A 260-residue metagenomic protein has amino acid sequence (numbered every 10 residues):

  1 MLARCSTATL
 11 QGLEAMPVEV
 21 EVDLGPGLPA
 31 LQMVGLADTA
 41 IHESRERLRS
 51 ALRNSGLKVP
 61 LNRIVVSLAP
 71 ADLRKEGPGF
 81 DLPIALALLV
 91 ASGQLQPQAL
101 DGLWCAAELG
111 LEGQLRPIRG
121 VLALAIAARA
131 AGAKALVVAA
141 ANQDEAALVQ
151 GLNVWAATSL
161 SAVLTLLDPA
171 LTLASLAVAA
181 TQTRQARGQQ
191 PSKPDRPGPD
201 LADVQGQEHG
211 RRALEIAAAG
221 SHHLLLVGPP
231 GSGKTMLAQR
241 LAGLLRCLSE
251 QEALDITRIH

Functional and structural regions predicted by a protein language model:
M1-L225, P229-M236: Peripheral, non-AAA+ core regions of ATP-driven protein-machinery
L225-H260: Walker A/P-loop
